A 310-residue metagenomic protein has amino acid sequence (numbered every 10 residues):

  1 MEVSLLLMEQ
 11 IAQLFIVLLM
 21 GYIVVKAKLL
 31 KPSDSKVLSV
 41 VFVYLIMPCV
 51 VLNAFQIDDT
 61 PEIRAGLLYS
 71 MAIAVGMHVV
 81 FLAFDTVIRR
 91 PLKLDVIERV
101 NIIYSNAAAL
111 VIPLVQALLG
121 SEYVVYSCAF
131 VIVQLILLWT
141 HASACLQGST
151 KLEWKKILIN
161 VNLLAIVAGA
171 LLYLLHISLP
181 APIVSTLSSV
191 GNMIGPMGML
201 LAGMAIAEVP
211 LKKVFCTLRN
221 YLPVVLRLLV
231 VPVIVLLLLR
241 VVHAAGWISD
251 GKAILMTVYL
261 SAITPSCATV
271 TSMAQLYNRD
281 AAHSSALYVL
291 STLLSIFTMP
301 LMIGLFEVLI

Functional and structural regions predicted by a protein language model:
M1-I310: Alpha-helical transmembrane segments of multi-pass small-molecule/ion transporters
